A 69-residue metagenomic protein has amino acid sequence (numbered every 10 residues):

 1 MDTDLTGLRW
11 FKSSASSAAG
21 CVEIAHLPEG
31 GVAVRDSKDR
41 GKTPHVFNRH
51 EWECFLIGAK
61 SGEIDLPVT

Functional and structural regions predicted by a protein language model:
M1-T69: Positively charged, low-complexity terminal tracts and the immediately adjacent first secondary-structure elements
